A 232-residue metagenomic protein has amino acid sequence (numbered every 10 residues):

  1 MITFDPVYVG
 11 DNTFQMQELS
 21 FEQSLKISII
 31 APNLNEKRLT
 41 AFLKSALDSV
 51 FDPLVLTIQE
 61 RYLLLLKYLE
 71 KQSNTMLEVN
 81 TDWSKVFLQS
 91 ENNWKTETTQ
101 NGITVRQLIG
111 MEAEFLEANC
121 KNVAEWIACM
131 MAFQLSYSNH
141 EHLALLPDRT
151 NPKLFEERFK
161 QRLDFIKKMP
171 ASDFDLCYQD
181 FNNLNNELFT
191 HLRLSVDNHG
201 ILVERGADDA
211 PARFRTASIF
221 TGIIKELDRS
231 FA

Functional and structural regions predicted by a protein language model:
M1-A232: Long C-terminal interaction/binding lobes of large macromolecular proteins
